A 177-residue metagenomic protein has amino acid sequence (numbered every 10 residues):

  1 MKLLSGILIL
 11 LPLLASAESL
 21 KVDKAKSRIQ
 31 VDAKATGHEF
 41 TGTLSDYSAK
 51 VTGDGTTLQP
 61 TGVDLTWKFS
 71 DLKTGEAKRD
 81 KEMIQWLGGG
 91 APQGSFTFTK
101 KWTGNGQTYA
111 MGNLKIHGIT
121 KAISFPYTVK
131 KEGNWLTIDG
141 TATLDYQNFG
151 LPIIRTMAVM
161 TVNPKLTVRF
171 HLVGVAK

Functional and structural regions predicted by a protein language model:
M1-G6: Positively charged n-region of N-terminal signal peptides that target proteins for export
I9-A17: Hydrophobic h-region of N-terminal signal peptides that target proteins for export in Gram-negative bacteria
A17-K177: Low-complexity, acidic/polar, glycine-enriched regions of mature
